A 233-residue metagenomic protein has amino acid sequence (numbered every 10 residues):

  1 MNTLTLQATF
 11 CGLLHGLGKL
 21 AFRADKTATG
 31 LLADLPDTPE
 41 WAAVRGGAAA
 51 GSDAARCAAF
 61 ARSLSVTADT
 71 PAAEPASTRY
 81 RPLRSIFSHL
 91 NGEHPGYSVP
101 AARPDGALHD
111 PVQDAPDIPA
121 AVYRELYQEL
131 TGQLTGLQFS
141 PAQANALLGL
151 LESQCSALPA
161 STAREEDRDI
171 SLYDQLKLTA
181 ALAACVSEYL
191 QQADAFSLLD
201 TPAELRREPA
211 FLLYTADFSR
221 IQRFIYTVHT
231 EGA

Functional and structural regions predicted by a protein language model:
M1-A233: Regulatory and interdomain segments flanking nucleotide-handling catalytic cores in signaling/defense enzymes
